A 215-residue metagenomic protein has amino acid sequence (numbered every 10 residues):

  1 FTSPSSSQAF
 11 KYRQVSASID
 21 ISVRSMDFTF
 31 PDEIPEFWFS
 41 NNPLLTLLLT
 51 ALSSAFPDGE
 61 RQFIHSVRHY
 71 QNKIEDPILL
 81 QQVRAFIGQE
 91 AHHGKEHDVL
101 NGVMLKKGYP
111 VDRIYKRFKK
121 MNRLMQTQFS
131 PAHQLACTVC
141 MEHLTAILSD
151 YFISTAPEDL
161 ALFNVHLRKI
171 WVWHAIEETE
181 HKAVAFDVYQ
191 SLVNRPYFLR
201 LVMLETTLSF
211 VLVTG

Functional and structural regions predicted by a protein language model:
S3-P4, G215: Low-complexity, charge- and small-residue-enriched intrinsically disordered regions
F10-G215: Non-heme di-metal
